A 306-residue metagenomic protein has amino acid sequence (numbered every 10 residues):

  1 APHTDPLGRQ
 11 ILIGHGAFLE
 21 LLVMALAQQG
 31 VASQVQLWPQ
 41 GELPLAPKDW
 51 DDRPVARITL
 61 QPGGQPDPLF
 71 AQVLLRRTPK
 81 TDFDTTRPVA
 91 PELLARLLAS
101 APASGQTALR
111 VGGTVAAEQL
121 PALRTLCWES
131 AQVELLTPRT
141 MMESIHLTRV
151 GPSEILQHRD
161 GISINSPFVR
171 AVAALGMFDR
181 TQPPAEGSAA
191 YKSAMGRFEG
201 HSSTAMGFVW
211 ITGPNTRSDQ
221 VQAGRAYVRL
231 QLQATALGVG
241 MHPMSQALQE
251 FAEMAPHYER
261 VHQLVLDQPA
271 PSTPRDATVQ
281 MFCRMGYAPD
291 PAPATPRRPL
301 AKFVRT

Functional and structural regions predicted by a protein language model:
A1-T306: Acidic, surface-exposed loops and disordered segments
